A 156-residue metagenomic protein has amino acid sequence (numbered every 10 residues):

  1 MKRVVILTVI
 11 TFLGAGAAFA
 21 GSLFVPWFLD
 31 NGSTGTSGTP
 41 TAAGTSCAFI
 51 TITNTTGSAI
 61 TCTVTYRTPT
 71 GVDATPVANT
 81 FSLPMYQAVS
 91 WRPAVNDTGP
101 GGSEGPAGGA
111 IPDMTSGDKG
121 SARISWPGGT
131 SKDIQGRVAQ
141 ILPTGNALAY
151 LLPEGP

Functional and structural regions predicted by a protein language model:
M1-K2, T53: Generic cytosolic/nucleocytoplasmic N-terminal low-complexity/intrinsically disordered segments
K2-T8: Sec-dependent signal peptide recognition, specifically the positively charged N-region followed immediately by
T11-F12: Repetitive helical segments and hydrophobic/amphipathic motifs
A15-A17: N-terminal signal peptide c-region/cleavage motif recognized by signal peptidases
F19-P156: Gly/Pro-rich, tryptophan- and cysteine-flecked surface segments typical of secreted/extracellular proteins
